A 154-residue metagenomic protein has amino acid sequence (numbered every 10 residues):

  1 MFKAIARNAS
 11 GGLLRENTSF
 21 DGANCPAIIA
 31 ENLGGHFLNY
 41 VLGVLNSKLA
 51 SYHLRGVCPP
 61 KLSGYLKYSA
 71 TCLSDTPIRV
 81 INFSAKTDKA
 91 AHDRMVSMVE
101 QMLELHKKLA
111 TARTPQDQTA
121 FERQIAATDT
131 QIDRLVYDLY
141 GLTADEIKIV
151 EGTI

Functional and structural regions predicted by a protein language model:
M1-T87: Polybasic, glycine- and aromatic-enriched phosphate-binding surface used to engage nucleic acids
I78-I154: Non-catalytic DNA-recognition/assembly elements of restriction-modification systems
